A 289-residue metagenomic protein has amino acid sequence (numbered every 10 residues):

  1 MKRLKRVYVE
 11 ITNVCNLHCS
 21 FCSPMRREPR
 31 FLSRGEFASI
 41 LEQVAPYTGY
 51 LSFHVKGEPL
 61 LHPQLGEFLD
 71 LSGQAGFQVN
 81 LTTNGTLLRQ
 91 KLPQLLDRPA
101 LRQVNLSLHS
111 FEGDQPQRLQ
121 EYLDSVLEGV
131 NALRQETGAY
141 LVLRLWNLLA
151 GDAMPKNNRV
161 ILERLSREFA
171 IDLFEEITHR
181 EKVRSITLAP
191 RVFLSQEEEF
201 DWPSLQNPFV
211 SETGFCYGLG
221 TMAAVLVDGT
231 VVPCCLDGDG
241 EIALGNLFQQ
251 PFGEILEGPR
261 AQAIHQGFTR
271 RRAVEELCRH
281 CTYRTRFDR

Functional and structural regions predicted by a protein language model:
M1-L4, L61, P208, Y217 (+1 more regions): Residue-level marker of regulatory loop/turn positions in helix-turn-helix DNA-binding domains and in histidine
M1-V104, G113-D124: Conserved alpha-helical substructure of the radical SAM core
R3, V231-R289: Flexible mid-to-C-terminal extensions adjoining Fe-S/redox cofactors in radical SAM and related proteins
V9, N13-N16, V210, R272-E275: Processing junctions and N-termini across compartments
C15, C19-C22, C216, C234-C235 (+1 more regions): Short cysteine clusters
F21, M25-E28, M222, G240-E241 (+1 more regions): Secreted/processed peptides and extracellular or luminal domains of membrane proteins
L32, A75, R98-E257: Radical SAM enzyme [4Fe-4S]-AdoMet core and its adjacent flexible, acidic and glycine-rich loops/tails across
G57, T83-G85, S110, N147 (+1 more regions): Short, flexible loop/turn elements at secondary-structure junctions
